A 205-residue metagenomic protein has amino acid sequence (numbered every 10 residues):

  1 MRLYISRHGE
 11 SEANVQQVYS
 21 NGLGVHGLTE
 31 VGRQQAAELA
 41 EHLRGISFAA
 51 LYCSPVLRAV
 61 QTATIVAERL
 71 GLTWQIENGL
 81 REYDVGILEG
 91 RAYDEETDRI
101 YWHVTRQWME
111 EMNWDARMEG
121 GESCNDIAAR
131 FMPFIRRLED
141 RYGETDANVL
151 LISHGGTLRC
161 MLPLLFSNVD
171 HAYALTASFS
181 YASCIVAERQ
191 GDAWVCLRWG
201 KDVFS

Functional and structural regions predicted by a protein language model:
M1-Y4: Extreme N-terminal starter segment of soluble prokaryotic enzymes
R7-L72, I76: Active-site-proximal alpha-helix that buttresses catalytic centers in soluble enzyme cores
G9, G155, D202: Active-site metal-binding loops of divalent metal-dependent hydrolases
A37-R44, A128, M132-D140: Generic structural signal for well-ordered alpha-helical scaffold segments
H42, I65, R69, R137 (+2 more regions): Active-site catalytic microenvironments for nucleophilic, acid-base chemistry
C53-S54, A129, I152-S153: Short beta-strand scaffold positions
L70-R130: Phosphate-handling substructures
I76, Y83-T97, D140-A147, P163-S205: Acidic, low-complexity terminal tails and accessory targeting/binding regions of phosphate-metabolizing enzymes
